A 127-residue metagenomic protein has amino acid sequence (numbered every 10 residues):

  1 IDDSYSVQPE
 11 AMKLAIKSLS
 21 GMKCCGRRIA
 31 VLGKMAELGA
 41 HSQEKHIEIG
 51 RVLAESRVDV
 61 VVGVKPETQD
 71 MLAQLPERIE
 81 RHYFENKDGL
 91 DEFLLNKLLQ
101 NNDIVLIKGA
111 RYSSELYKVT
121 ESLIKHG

Functional and structural regions predicted by a protein language model:
I1-G127: ATP-dependent carboxylate-amine ligase
